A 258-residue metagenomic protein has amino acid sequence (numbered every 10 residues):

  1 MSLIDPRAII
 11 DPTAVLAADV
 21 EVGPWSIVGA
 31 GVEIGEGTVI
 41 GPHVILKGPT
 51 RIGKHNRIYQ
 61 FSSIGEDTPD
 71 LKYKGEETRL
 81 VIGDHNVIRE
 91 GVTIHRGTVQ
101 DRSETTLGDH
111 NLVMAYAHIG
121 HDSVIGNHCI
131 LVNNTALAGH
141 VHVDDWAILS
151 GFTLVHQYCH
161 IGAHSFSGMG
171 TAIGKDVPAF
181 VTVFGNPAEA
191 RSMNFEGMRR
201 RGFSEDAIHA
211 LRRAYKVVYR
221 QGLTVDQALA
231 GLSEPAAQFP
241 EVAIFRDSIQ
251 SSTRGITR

Functional and structural regions predicted by a protein language model:
M1-R7, P12-T13, A18-D19, H55 (+6 more regions): Terminal amphipathic alpha-helical/low-complexity segments used for targeting or macromolecular assembly
L3-E189: Structural signal for interior beta-strand "rungs" in well-ordered beta-sheet cores of soluble enzyme domains
